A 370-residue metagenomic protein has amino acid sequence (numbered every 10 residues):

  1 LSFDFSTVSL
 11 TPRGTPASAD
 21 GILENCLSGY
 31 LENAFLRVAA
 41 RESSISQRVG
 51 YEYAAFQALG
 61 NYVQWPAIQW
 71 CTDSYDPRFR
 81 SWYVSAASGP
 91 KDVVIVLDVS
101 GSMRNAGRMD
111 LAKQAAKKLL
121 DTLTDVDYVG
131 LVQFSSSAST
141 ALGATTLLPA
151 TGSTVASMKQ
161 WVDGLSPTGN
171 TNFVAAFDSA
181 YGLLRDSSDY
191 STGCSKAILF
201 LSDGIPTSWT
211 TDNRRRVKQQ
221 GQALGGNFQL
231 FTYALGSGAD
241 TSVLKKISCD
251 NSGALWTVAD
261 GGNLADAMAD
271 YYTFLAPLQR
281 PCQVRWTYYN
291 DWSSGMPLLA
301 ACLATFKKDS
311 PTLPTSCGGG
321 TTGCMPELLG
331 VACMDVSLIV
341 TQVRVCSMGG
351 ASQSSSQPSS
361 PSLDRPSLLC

Functional and structural regions predicted by a protein language model:
L1-K91, S252-G253, D260-N263, D270-C370: Intrinsically disordered, low-complexity polar/acidic regions
A17, G21-E32, A87, K91 (+8 more regions): Soluble non-cytosolic domains of exported or imported proteins
A34-A40, C71, R78-Y83, N105 (+6 more regions): Eukaryotic intrinsically disordered and solvent-exposed regulatory patches
R37-L59, A87-T151, F173-Y181, T192-S202 (+1 more regions): Von Willebrand factor
S102-M103, G204-S208, I339-T341: Short acidic, S/G/P-rich loop/turn micro-motifs used as interaction or catalytic elements
G107-L111, V129, L165-N170, A175 (+3 more regions): VWA/integrin I-like adhesion module and closely mimicked acidic/polar interface patches used
K117-D125, D163-S166, Y181-D189, Q222-A223 (+2 more regions): Sec-exported extracytoplasmic/periplasmic mature domains
P149-S153, G164, D189-S191, T211 (+2 more regions): Surface-exposed intrinsically disordered loops and tails
